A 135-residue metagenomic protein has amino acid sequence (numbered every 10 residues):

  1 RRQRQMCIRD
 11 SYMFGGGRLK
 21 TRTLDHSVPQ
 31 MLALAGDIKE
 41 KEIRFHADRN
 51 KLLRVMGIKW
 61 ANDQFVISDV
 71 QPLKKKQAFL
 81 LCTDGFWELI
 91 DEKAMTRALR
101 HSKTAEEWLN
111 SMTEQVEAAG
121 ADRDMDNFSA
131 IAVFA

Functional and structural regions predicted by a protein language model:
Q3-C7: Short, small-residue-biased leader/transition segments that mark boundaries at the very start of proteins
R9-D10, H26, G85: Short beta->alpha transition motifs characteristic of CBS
R9-Y12, A130-A132: Short, hydrophobic-rich beta-strand element in sensory/regulatory alpha-beta domains
F14-R18, A135: Short acidic-glycine loop/turn motifs at beta-strand connectors
G17, L24-D25, M95: Residue-level structural signal for beta-strand termini and adjacent loop
L24-K74: Conserved, helical-rich catalytic subdomain that frames metal- and/or nucleotide-binding sites in enzyme alpha/beta
R54-C82, F86-A135: C-terminal catalytic subdomain
